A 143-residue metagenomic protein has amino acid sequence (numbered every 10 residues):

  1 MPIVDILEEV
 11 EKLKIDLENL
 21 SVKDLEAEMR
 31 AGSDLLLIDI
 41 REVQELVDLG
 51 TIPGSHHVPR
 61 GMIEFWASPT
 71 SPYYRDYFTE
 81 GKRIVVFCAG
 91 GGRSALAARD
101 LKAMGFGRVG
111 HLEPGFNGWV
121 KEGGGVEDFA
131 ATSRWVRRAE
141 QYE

Functional and structural regions predicted by a protein language model:
M1-L35, V43-R83, G92-E143: Rhodanese-like catalytic fold shared by cysteine-dependent sulfurtransferases and DSP/PTP-type phosphatases
F87: Short, surface-exposed ligand- or partner-binding patches at beta-edge/loop junctions that are enriched in aromatics
